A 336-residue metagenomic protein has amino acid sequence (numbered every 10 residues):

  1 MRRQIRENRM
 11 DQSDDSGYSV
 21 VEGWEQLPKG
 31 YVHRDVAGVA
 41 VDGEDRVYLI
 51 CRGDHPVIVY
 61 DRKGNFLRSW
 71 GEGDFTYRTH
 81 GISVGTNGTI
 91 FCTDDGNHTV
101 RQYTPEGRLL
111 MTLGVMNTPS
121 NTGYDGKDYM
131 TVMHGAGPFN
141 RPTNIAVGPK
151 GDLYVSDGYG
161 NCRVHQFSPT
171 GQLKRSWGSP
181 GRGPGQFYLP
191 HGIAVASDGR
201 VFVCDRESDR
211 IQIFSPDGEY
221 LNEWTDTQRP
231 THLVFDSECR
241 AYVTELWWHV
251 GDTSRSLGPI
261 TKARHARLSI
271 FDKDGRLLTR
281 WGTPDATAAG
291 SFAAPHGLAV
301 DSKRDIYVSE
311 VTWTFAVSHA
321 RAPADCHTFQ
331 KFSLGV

Functional and structural regions predicted by a protein language model:
R2-V336: Eukaryotic scaffold repeat domains enriched in small/polar residues
